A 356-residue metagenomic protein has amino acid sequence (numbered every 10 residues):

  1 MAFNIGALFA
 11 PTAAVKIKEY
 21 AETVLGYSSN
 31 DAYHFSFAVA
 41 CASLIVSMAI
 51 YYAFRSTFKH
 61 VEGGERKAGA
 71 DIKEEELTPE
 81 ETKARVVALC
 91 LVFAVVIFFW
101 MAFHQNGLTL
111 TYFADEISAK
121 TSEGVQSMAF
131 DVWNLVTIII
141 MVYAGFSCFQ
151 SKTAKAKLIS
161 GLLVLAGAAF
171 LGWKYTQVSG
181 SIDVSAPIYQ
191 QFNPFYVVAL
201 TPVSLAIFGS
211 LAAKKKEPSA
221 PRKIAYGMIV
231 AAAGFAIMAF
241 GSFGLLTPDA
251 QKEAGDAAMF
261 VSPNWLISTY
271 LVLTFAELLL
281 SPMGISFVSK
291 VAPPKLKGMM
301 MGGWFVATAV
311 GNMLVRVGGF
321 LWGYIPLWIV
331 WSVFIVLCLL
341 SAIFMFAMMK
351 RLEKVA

Functional and structural regions predicted by a protein language model:
M1, Y33, D183-V184, P263-N264 (+1 more regions): Loop-to-transmembrane helix entry/capping segments in MFS-fold secondary transporters and related SLC/MFSD carriers
M1-E22, S36-S47, F130-V136, N193-P202 (+1 more regions): Glycine-rich segments within core transmembrane alpha-helices of 12-TM secondary carriers
V15-I182, S204, F208-K214, L352-A356: Intracellular loop-helix junctions on the cytosolic face of multi-pass helical membrane proteins
K16-A42, E217-R222, E253, A257-V261 (+1 more regions): A membrane-interface helix-boundary motif in multi-pass transporters
Y189, T269, M300, W304 (+1 more regions): Hydrophobic positions within alpha-helical transmembrane segments of Major Facilitator Superfamily-type secondary
A199, S219-I237: Structural signature of the two symmetry-related core transmembrane helices
T247-L279: Hydrophobic core of transmembrane alpha-helices in multi-pass small-molecule transporters, especially MFS/SLC-type
L279-A292: Intracellular juxtamembrane helix-capping segments at the cytosolic ends of symmetry-related transmembrane helices
